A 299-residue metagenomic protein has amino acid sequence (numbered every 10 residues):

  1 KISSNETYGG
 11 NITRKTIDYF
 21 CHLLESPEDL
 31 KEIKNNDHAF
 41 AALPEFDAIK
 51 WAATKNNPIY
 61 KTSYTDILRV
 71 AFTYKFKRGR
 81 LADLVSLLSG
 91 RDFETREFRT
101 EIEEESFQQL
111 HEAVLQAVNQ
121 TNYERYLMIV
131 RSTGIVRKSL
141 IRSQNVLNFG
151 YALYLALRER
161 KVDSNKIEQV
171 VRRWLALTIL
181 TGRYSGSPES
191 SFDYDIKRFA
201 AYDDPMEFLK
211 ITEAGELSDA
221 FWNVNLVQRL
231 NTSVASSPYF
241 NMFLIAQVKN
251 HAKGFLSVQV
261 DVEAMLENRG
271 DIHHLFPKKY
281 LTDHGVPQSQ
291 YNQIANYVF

Functional and structural regions predicted by a protein language model:
I2-N36, L43-L226: A cross-family structural signal marking well-folded subdomains
T121, V136, L256, D261 (+1 more regions): Residue-level detector of functional hotspots within protein domains
L157, G186, F255, P287-Q288: Hydrophobic alpha-helical segments
N165-E168, M265-E267, Q290-Y291: Glycine-rich, flexible loop segments associated with nucleotide phosphate handling
I179-L281: Intrinsically disordered, low-complexity N-proximal targeting/linker segments that flank membranes
G270, T282-F299: Short beta-strand-alpha-helix junction that forms the catalytic/metal-binding core of metal-dependent nuclease domains
